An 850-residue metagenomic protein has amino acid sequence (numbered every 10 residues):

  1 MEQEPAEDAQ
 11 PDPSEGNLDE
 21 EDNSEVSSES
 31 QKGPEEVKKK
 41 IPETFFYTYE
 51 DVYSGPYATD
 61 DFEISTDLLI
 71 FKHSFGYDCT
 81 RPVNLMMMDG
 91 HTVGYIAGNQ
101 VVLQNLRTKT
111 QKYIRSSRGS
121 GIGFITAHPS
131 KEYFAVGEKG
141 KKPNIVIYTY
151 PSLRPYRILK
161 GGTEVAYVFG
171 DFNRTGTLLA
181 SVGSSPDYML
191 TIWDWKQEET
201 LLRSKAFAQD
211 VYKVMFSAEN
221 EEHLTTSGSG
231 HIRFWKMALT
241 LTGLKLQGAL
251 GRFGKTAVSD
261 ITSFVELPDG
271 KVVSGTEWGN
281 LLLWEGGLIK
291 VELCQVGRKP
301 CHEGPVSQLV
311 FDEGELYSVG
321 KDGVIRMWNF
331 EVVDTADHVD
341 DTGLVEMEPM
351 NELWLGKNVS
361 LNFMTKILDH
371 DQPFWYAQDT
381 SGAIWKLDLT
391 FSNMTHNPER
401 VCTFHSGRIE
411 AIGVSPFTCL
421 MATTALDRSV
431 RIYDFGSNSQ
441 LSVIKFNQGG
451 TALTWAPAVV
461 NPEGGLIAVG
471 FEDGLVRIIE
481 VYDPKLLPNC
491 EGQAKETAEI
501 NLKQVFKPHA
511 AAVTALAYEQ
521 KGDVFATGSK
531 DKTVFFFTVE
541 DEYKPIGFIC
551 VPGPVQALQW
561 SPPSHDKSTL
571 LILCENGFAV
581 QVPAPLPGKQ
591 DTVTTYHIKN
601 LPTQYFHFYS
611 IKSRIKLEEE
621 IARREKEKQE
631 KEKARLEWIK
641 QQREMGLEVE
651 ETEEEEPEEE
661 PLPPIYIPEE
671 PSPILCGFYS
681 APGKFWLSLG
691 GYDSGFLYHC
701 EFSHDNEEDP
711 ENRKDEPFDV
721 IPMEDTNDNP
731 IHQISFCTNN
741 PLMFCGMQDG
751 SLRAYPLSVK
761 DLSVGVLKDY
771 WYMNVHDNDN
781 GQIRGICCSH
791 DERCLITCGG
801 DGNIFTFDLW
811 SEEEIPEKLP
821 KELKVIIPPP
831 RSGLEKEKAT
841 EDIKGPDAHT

Functional and structural regions predicted by a protein language model:
E2-E4, D8, D12-E15, D19-E29 (+18 more regions): Terminal intrinsically disordered, low-complexity extensions flanking WD-repeat/beta-propeller proteins
K72-Q100, G121-G123: Beta-strand-rich domains and repeat architectures in extracellular enzymes and scaffolds, especially beta-propellers
S74-Y77, I114-R118, L159-T163, S204-F207 (+10 more regions): Surface loop/turn motifs at the tips and blade-to-blade linkers of beta-strand repeat domains
T80-L85, S120-A127, E164-F172, Q209-F216 (+10 more regions): Canonical WD40 repeat/beta-propeller blade segments in eukaryotic WD-repeat proteins
G90-T92, Q111, K131-V136, P143-N144 (+23 more regions): Structural hallmark of WD40 beta-propellers
L103-Q111, K142-R157, E164, P186-L202 (+16 more regions): Per-blade loop-tip surfaces of WD-repeat and WD-like beta-propellers in eukaryotic adaptors/scaffolds
G137-K141, V182-P186, T226-S229, G275-W278 (+9 more regions): Conserved strand-to-loop turn within each blade of WD40 beta-propeller repeats
L179-E277: Solenoidal tandem-repeat scaffolds enriched in leucines and small polar residues
